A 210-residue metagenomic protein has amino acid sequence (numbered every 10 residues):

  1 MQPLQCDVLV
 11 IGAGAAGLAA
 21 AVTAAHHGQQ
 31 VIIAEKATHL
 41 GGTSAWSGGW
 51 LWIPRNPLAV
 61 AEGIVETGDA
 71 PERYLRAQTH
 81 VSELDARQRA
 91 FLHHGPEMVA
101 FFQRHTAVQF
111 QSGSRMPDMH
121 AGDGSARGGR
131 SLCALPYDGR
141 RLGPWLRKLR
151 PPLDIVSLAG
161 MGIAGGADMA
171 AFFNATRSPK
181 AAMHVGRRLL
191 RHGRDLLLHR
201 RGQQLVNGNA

Functional and structural regions predicted by a protein language model:
P3-C6: Core beta-strand elements of the Rossmann-like FAD/NAD(P) dinucleotide-binding domain in flavoenzyme oxidoreductases
V8-I33: N-terminal Rossmann-like FAD-binding beta1-loop-alpha1 element of flavoenzymes
K36-A210: Conserved N-terminal/central alpha/beta ligand/cofactor-binding core
